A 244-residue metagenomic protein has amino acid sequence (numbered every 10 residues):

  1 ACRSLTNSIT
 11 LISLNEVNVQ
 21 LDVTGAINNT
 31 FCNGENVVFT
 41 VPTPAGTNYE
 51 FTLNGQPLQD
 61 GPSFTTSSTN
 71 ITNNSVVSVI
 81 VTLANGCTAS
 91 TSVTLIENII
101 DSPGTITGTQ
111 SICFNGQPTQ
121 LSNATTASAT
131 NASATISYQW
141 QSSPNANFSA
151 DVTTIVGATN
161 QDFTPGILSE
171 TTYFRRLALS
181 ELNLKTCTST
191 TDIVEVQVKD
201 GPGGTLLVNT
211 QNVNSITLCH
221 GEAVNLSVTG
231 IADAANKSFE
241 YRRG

Functional and structural regions predicted by a protein language model:
A1-L5, C32, A84-S90, L182-T190: Short, exposed coil/turn segments at beta-strand boundaries within extracellular/luminal domains
C2, N28-E35, Q110-P118, N214-E222: Short, solvent-exposed loop/linker segments at the N-terminal edge of repeated beta-sheet extracellular domains
I9-N15, V93-I99, V194-D200: Interdomain boundary/hinge segments at the C-termini of tandem beta-sandwich modules
E16-G25, I99-G108, D200-N212: Proline-enriched interdomain boundary motifs that mark the N-terminal boundary and often initiate the first structured
G34-T43, G116-A129, G221-A232: A short beta-strand segment in extracellular, disulfide-stabilized domains
T43-L53, A127-P144, G230-R243: Solvent-exposed loop segments of extracellular immunoglobulin-like
E50-S68, Q141-G166, R243-G244: Surface-exposed, flexible coil segments in extracellular/virion-facing regions
